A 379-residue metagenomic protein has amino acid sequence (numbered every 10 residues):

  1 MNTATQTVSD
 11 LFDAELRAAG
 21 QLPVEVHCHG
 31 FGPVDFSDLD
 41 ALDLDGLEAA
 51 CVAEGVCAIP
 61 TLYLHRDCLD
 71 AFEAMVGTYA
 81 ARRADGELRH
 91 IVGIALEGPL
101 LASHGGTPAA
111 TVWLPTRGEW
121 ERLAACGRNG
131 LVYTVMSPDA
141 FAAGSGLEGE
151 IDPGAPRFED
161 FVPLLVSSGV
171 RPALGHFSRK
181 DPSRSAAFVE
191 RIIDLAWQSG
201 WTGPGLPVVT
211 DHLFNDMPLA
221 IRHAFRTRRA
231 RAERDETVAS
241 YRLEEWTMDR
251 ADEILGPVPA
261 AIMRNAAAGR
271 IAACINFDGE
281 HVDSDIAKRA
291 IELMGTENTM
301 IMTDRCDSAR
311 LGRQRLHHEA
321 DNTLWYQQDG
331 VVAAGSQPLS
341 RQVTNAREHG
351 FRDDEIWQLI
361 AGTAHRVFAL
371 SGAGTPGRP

Functional and structural regions predicted by a protein language model:
M1-D38: Replace "His-x-His-based motif
A18-L22, A49-V56, T78-A81: N-terminal hydrophobic targeting/anchoring segments and the immediately downstream early-domain regions of hydrolases
E25-D38, D45-F72, L88-S103, G127-G146 (+3 more regions): Divalent metal-dependent hydrolysis catalytic cores, especially in the metallo-beta-lactamase
L69-Y79, G105-P108: Metal-dependent catalytic neighborhoods of phosphoester/phosphodiester hydrolases
R89, G106-W113: His/Asp/Glu-rich metal-coordinating catalytic cores of metallo-dependent phosphodiesterases/hydrolases acting on
G98-L100, L213-L219, F277-H281, T303-A309: Glycine-rich beta-alpha junction loops
P115-D252: Extended, charged catalytic domains and RNA/DNA-binding interfaces, predominantly in divalent-metal-using enzymes
I221, R226-I275, R289-R378: His/Asp/Glu-enriched, well-ordered alpha-helical/loop segment that forms or immediately abuts the divalent-metal
